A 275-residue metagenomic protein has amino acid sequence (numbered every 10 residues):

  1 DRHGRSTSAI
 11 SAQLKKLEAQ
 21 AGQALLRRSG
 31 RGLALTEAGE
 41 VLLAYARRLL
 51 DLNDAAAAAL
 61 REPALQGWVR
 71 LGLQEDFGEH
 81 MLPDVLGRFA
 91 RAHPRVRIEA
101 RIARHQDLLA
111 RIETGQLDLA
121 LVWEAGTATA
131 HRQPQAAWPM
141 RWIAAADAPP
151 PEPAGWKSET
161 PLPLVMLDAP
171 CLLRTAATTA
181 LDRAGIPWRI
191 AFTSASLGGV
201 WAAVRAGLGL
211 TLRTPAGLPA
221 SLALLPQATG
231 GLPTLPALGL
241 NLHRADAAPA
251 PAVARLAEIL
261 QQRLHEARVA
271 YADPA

Functional and structural regions predicted by a protein language model:
G4-A9, Q13, Q74: Helix-turn-helix DNA-binding motif, specifically the short coil turn and the N-cap/start of the second
K15-L35: A short LG(V/I)-centered, amphipathic sequence patch enriched for acidic residue(s) preceding the LG motif
E18-A21, L42-P63: Alpha-helical linker/hinge and terminal dimerization helices associated with HTH transcriptional regulators
Q66-A128: Central regulatory/effector-binding core of bacterial HTH transcription factors
E124-A130, G198-T229, P233: A ligand-binding cleft/hinge motif common to bilobed small-molecule-binding domains
T129-A169: Flexible hinge/capping segments at coil-to-helix
P163-A184, A250: Secondary-structure junction motif
P215-A275: C-terminal effector-binding regulatory domain of bacterial HTH transcription factors
